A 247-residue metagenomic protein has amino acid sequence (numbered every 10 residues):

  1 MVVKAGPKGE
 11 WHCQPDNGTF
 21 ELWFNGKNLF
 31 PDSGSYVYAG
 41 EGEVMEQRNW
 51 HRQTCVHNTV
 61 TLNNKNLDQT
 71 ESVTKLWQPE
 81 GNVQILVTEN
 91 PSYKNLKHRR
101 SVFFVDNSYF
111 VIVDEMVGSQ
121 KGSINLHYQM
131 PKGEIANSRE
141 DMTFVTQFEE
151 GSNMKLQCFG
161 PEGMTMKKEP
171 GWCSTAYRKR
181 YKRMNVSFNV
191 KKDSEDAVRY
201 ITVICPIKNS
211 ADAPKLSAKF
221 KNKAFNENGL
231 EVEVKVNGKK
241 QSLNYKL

Functional and structural regions predicted by a protein language model:
M1-E43, R48-N49: Internal mixed beta-strand/loop scaffold within catalytic domains of large alpha/beta enzymes
E41-L247: CBM-like, beta-strand-rich accessory domains located in the C-terminal region of large, secreted polysaccharide-active
